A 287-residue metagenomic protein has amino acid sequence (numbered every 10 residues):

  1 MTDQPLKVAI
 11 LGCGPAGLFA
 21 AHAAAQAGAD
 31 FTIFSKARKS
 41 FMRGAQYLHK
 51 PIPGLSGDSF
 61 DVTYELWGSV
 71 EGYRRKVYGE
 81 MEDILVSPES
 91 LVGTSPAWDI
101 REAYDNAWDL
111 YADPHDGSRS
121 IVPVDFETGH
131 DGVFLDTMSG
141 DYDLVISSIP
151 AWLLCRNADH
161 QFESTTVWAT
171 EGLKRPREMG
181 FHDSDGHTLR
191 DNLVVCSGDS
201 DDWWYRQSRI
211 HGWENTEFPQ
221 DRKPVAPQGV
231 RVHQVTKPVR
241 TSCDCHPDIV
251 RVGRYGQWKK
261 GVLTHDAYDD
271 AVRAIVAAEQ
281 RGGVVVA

Functional and structural regions predicted by a protein language model:
T2-A16: Beta1/beta-strand and adjacent pyrophosphate-binding region of the FAD-binding site in flavoprotein oxidoreductases
C13, A25-G44: Glycine-rich FAD pyrophosphate-binding loop
K36-D58: Conserved N-terminal glycine-rich FAD pyrophosphate-binding loop of Rossmann-like flavoproteins
K39, R206-A287: Conserved flavin/dinucleotide-binding core of flavoenzymes
F41, D131-D201: Central helical "cap/lid" subdomain
K50-P51, Y64-L110, S148, V262: Short beta-strand to alpha-helix junction loop
P88-L144, S148-I149: Helical element adjacent to the flavin cofactor pocket in flavoenzyme catalytic cores
